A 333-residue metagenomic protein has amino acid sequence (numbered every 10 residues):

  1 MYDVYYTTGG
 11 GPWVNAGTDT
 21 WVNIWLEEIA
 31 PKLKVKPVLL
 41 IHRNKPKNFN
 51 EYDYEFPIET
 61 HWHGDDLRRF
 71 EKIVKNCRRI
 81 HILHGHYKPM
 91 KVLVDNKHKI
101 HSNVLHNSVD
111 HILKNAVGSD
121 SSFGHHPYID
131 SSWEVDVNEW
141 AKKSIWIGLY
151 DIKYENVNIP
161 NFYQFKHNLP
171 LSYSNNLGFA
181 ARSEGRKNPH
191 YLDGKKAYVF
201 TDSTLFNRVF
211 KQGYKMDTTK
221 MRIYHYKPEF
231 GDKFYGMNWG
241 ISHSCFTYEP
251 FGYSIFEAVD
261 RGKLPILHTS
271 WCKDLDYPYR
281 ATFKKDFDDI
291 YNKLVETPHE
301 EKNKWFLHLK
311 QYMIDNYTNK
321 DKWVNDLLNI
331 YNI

Functional and structural regions predicted by a protein language model:
M1-F70, N96, I266, S270-C272 (+1 more regions): N-terminal pre-catalytic "stem/leader" segment of glycosyltransferase-like enzymes
Y5, L39-E139: Extended catalytic core of nucleotide-activated donor transferases of GT-like folds
N107-H111, L149-L169, T204-L205: Short beta-strand->alpha-helix junction loop in the catalytic core of nucleotide-activated group-transfer enzymes
I145, K166-F200: Conserved donor-binding/catalytic core segment of Leloir-type glycosyltransferases
K187, P228, I241-S254, T269-S270 (+1 more regions): Nucleotide-sugar-dependent
S203, Y214-G236: Conserved active-site histidine-acidic residue motif and adjacent donor-binding/catalytic loop of glycosyltransferases
G231-D232, Y253-D260: Short alpha-helical segment that forms part of, or immediately flanks, the ligand-binding pocket in carbohydrate-active
K285, H299-N332: A charged, aromatic-enriched C-terminal amphipathic alpha-helix characteristic of glycosyltransferases across folds
